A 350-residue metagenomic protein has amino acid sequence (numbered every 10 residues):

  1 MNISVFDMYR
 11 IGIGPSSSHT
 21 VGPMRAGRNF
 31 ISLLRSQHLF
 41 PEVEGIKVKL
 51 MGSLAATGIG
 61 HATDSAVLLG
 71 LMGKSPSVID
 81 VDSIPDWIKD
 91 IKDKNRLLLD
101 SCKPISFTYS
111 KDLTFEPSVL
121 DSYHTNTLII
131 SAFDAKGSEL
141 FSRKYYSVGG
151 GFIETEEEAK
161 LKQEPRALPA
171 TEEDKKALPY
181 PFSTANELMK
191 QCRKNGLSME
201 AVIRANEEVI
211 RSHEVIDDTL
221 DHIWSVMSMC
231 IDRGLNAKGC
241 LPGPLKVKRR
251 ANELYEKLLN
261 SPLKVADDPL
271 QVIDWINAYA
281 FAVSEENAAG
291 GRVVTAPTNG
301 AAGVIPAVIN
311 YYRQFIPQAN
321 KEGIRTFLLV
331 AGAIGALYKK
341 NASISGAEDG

Functional and structural regions predicted by a protein language model:
M1-S4, H38-V43: N-terminal glycine-rich anion-binding loops that anchor highly charged ligand groups
N2-I13, A26-F30: N-terminal signal-anchor module of multipass membrane proteins
D7-S17, M51-G52, G290-T295, I344-D349: Cysteine-centered functional microenvironments
T20-R35, P306-Q318: Alpha-helical support elements that line or immediately flank enzyme active sites and cofactor-binding pockets
P41-D80, I84-L99, G323-G350: A structural-propensity feature for long, helix-poor, extended segments
P76-K264: C-terminal regulatory domains involved in ligand/effector binding and gene-expression control
I210-D349: Accessory "access/gating" subregions that flank catalytic or transport cores
